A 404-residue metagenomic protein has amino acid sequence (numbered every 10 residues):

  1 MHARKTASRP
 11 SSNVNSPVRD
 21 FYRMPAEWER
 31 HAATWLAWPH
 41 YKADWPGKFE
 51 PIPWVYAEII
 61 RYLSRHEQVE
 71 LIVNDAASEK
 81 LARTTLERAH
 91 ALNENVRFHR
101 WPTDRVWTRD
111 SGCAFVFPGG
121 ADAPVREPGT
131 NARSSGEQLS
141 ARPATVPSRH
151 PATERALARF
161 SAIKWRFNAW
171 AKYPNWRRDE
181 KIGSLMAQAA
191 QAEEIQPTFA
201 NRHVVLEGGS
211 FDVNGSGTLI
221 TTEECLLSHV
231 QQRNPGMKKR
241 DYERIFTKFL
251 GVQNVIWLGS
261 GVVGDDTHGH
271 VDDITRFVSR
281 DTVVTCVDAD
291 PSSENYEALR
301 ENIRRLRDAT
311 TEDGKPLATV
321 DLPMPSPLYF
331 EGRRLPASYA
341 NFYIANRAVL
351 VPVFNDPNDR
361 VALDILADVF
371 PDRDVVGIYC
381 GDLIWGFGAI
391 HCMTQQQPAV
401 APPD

Functional and structural regions predicted by a protein language model:
H2-G120, A156-D404: The feature marks the mature, well-folded catalytic cores of soluble enzymes
T6-P10, G120-A156: Intrinsic, low-complexity polybasic segments
